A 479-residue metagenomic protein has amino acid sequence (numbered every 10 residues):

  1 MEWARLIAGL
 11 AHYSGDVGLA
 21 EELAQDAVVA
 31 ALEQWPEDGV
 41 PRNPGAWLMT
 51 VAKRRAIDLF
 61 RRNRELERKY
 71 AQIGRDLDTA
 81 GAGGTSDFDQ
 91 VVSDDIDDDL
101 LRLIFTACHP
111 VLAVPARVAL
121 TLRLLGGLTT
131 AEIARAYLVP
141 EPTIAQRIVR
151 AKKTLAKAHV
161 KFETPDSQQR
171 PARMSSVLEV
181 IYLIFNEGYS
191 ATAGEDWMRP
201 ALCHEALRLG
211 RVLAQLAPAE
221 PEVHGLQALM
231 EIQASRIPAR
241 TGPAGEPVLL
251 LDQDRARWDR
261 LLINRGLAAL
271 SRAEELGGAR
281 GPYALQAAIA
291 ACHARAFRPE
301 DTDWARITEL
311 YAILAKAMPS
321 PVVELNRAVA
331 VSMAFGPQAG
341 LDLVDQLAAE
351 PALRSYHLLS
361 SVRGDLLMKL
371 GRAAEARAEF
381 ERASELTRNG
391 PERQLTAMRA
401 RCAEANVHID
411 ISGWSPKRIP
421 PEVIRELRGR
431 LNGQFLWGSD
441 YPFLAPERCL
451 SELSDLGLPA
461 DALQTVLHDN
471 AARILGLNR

Functional and structural regions predicted by a protein language model:
M1-A8, G18-E21, P171-E179: A short, charge-rich alpha-helical start-of-domain segment used by transcription regulators
L6, L10, L48, A52-F60: Hydrophobic-face residues of short alpha-helical interaction/recognition segments
I7-A24, Q34-N43, E141-P142, T192-D196: Short, charged helix-capping/linker segments at alpha-helix termini
E22-V29, R42-R54: Structural recognition of an alpha-helix C-terminal capping motif at a helix-to-coil junction
N63, A71-P115, R123-T130, V139-A312: Amphipathic helix-loop-helix modules that constitute alpha-helical solenoid scaffolds
A378, A397-L436: Catalytic pocket-lining loop regions of alpha/beta-barrel enzymes, especially the amidohydrolase/enolase/GH5 lineages
M398, L431-Q434, L444-R479: Mid-to-C-terminal alpha-helical segments outside catalytic/metal-binding sites
